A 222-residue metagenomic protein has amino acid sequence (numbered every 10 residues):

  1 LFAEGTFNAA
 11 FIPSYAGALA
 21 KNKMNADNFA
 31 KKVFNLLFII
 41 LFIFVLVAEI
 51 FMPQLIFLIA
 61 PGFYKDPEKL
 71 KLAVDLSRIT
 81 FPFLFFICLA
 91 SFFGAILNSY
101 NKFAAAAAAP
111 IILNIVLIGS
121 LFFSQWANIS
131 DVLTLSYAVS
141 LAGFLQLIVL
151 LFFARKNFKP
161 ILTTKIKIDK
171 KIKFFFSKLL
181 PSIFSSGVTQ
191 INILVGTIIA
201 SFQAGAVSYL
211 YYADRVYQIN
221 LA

Functional and structural regions predicted by a protein language model:
L1-A222: Membrane-embedded alpha-helical bundles of multi-pass transporters/translocases, especially carrier/permease families
